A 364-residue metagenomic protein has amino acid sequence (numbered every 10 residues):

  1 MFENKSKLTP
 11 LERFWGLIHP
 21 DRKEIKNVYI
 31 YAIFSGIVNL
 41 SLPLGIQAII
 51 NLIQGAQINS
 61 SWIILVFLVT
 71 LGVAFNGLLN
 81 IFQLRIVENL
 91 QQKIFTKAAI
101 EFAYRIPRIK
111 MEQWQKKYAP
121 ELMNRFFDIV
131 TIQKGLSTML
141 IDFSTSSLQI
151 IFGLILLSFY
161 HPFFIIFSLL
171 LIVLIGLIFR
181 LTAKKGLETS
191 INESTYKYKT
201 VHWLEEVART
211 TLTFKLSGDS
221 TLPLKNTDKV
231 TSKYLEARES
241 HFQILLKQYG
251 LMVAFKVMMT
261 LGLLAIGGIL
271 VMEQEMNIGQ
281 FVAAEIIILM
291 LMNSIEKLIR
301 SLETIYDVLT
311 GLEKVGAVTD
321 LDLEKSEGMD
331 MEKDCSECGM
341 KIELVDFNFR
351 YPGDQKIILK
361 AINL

Functional and structural regions predicted by a protein language model:
M1-L42, G55, N59-L65, Q83 (+7 more regions): Membrane-integrated ABC transporters
R22-L42, N51-T96, Y104, Q115 (+4 more regions): Transmembrane-helix motif of ABC transporter permease domains
E24-Y29, L65, V69, K134-G135 (+3 more regions): Hydrophobic alpha-helix/TM-entry signal in multi-pass membrane transporters
A32-I33, L65-N80, I141-N192, A265-M276 (+1 more regions): Transmembrane helices of ABC transporter permease
I46, P107-F152, R209: Juxtamembrane loop-to-helix connectors within ABC transporter transmembrane domains
E88, Y196, D219, Q243 (+1 more regions): Cytosolic ends of transmembrane helices, especially the final helix of ABC transmembrane type-1 domains
I100, Y104-E121, N192-F242, Y249 (+3 more regions): Loop segments that connect adjacent transmembrane helices in multi-pass transporters
T319-L364: Primarily ABC-family ATPase nucleotide-binding module
